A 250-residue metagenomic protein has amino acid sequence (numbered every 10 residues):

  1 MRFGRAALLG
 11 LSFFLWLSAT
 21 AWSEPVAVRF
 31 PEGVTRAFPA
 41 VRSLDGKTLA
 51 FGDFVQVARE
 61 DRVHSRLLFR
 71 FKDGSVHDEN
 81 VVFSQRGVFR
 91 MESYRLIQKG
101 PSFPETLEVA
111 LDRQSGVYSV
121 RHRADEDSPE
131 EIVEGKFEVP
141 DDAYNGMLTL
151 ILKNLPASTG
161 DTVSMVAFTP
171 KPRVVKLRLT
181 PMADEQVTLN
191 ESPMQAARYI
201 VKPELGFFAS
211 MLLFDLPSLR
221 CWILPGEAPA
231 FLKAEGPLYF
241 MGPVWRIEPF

Functional and structural regions predicted by a protein language model:
M1-G4: N-terminal secretory signal peptides that target proteins for export/translocation
A6-L9, P181: Short hydrophobic "helix-edge" motifs at membrane interfaces and signal-peptide entry regions
L8-S18: Bacterial N-terminal signal peptides
G10, D61-R62, E131, G135: General secondary-structure edge motif
W22-S115, T159-F250: Acidic, serine/threonine-rich low-complexity disordered tracts
S115-R121: Short, intrinsically disordered, low-complexity segments enriched in Ser/Thr and Pro
R121-T159: Surface-exposed beta-loop interaction hotspot
